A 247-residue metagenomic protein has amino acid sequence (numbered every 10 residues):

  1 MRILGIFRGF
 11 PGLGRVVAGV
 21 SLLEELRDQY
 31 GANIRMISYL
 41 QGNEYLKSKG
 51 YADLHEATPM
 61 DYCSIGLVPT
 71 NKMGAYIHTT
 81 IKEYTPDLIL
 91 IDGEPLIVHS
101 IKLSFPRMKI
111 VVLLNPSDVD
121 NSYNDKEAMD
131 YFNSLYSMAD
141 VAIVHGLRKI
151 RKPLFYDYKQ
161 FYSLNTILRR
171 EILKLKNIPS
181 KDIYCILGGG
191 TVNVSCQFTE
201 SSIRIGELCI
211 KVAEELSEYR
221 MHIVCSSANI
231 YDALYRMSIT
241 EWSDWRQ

Functional and structural regions predicted by a protein language model:
M1-G12, C185: Nucleotide-activated donor-dependent transferases that construct or modify glycoconjugates
G5-F10, E25-K72: Conserved nucleotide-sugar phosphate-binding/catalytic loop shared by glycosyltransferases and other
A18, L22-E25, R170, S180-A228: Conserved catalytic-core segment of nucleotide-activated headgroup transferases in glycan assembly
N33-Q41, I143-H145, M221-S226: Short internal beta-strands
V68, K72-G74, H222-Q247: Donor nucleotide-activated moiety binding/catalytic core segment of transferases that use nucleotide-activated donors
H78-P95: Short N-terminal targeting/anchoring amphipathic segment
S104-N121: Active-site proximal beta-strand in glycosyltransferases
N121-T191: A nucleotide-sugar donor-handling region in carbohydrate enzymes
